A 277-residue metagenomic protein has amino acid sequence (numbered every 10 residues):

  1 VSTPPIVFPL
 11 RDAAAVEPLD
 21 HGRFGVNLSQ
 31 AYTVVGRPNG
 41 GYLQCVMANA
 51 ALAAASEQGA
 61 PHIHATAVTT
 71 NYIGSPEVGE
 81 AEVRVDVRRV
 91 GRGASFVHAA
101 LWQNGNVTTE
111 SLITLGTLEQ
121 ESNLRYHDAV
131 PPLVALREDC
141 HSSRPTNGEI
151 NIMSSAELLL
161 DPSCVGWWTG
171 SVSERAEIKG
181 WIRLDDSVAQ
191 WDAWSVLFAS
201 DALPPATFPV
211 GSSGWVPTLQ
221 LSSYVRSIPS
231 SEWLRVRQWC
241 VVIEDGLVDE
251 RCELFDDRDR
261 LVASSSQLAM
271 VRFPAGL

Functional and structural regions predicted by a protein language model:
V1-L277: Terminal targeting signals and extreme-terminal segments of soluble enzymes
